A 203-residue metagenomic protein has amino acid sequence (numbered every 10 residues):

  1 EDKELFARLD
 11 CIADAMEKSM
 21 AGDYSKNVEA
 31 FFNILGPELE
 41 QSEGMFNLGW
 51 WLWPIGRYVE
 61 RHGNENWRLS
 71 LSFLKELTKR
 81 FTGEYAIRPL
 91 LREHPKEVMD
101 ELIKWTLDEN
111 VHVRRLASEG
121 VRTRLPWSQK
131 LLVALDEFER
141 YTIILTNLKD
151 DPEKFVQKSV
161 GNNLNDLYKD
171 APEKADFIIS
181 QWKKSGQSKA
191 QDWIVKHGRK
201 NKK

Functional and structural regions predicted by a protein language model:
E1-K203: Surface-facing alpha-helical segments and adjacent helix-coil boundary elements at the starts of domains
